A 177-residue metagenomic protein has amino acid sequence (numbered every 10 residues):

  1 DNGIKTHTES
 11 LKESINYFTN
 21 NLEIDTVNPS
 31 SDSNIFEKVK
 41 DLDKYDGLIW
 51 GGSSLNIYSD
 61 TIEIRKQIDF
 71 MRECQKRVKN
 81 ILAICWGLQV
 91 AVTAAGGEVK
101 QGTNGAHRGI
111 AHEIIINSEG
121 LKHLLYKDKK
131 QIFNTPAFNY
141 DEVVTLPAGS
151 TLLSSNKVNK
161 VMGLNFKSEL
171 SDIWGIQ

Functional and structural regions predicted by a protein language model:
D1-K79: N-terminal beta1-alpha1 cap of cysteine-dependent amidohydrolase-like domains
N2, T6, Q89, N159-K160: Short alpha-helical
I4, D60, I84, T145-L146: Alpha-helix N-cap/helix-start motif
E9-E13, Q89, Y140: Active-site phosphate/pyrophosphate- and oxyanion-stabilizing loops and adjacent acidic/basic residues in soluble
T26, L82-I84, G175: A structural signal for short, well-ordered beta-strand segments and their strand-loop junctions that often border
F36, S59-T61, V92-A94, P147 (+1 more regions): Short glycine-/acidic-enriched loop or helix-start segments at secondary-structure transitions that form or flank
S53-G120, N134: Cysteine-nucleophile active-site neighborhood
G97-Q177: Pocket-forming structural segment of enzyme catalytic cores
